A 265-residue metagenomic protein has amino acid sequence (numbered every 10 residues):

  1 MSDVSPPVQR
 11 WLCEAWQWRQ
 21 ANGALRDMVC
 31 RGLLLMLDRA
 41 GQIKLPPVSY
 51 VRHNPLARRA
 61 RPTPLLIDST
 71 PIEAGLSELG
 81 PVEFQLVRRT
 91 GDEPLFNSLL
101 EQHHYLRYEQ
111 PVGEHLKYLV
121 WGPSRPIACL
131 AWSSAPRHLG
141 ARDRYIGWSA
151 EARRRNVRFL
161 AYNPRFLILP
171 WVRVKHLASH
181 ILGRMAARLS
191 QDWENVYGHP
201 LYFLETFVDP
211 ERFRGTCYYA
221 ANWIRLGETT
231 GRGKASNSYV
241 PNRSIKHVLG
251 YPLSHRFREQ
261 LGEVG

Functional and structural regions predicted by a protein language model:
M1-P7: Short capping segments at the starts of secondary-structure elements
D3, E14-L33, E83-R256: Acyl-donor binding region in acyl/amide transferases
P6, L35-P46, L76-E83: Low-complexity, charged, repeat-rich alpha-helical/coil interaction segments
Q9, C13: The alpha-helix within a helix-turn-helix
Q20, A24-L65: Charged low-complexity interaction tracts in eukaryotic proteins
N54-R89: Conserved N-terminal entry element of GNAT/NAT acetyltransferase domains
F257-G265: Flexible, glycine-/basic-rich loop-and-beta segments that form/coincide with the SAM-dependent methyltransferase
